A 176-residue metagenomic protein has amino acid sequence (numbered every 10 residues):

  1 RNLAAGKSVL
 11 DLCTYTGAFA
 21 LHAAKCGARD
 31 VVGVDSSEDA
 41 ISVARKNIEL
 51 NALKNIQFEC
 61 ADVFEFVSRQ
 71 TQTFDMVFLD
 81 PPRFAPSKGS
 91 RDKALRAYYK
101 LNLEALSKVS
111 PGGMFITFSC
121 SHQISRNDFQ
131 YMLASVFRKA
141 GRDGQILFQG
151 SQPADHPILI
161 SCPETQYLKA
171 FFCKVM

Functional and structural regions predicted by a protein language model:
R1-V175: Rossmann-like S-adenosyl-L-methionine
